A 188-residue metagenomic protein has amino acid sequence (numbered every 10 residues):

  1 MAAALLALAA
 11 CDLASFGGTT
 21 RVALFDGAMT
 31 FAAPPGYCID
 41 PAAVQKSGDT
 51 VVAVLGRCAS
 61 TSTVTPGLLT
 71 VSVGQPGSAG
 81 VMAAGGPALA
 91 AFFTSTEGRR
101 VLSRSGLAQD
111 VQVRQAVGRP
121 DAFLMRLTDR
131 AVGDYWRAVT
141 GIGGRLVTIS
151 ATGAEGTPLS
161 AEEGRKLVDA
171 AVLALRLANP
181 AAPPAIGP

Functional and structural regions predicted by a protein language model:
M1-A3: Bacterial N-terminal signal peptides that target proteins for export
L8-A28: Bacterial Sec signal peptide processing site at the extreme N-terminus
T20-L24, R114-A116, T140: Short acidic-hydrophobic surface loop/beta-edge motif
L24-D26, A32-P34, P66, P120 (+1 more regions): Extracytoplasmic
M29-T63: Post-signal-peptide N-terminal segment of Sec-exported extracytoplasmic proteins
P41, F93-V101, A171-L175, N179: Sec/Tat-exported extracytoplasmic proteins
V51-L124, T128: Conserved polar/disulfide-associated segments of primarily extracytoplasmic proteins
R119-A185: Short, well-structured beta-strand
